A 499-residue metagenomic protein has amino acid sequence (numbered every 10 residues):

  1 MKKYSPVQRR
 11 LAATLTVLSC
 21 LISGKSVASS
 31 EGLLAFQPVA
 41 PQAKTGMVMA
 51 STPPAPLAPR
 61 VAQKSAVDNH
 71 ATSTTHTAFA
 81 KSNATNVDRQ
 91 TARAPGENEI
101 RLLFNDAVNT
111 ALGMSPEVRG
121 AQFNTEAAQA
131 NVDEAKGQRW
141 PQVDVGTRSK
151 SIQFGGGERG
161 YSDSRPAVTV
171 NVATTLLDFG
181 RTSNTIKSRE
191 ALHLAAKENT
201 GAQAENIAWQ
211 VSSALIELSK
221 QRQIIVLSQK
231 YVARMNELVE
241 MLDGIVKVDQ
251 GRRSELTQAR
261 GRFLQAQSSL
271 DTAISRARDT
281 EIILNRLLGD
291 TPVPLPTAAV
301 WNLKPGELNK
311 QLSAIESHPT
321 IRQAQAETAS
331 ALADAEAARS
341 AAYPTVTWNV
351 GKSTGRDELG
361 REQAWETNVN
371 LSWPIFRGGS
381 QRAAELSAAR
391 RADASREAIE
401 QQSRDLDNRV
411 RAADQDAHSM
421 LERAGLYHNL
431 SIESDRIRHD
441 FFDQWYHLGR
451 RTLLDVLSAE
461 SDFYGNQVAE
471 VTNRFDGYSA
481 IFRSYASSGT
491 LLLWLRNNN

Functional and structural regions predicted by a protein language model:
K2-V7, A12-A13, V27-T75, A80 (+4 more regions): Acidic, low-complexity, intrinsically disordered peripheral segments
A13-S23: Bacterial N-terminal signal peptides
V67-S73, T77, A84-N86, G96 (+3 more regions): Periplasmic alpha-helical coiled-coil/stalk elements that build and connect Gram-negative outer-membrane
A92-R93, E97, R101-M114, L256 (+2 more regions): Amphipathic alpha-helical coiled-coil scaffold segments and their short linker/junction regions
L103, Q142-Q203, R322-D334, R339-Q402 (+1 more regions): Small/polar-residue-enriched beta-strand and adjacent coil segments characteristic of outer-membrane beta-barrel
P116-Q138, R181-G244, G261-L264, S268 (+6 more regions): Extended amphipathic coiled-coil alpha-helical segments
V246-Q250, W445-R450, S487: A short glycine-centered flexible hinge/capping loop motif at secondary-structure junctions
R252-S254, R450-T472: Short terminal targeting/anchoring segments
